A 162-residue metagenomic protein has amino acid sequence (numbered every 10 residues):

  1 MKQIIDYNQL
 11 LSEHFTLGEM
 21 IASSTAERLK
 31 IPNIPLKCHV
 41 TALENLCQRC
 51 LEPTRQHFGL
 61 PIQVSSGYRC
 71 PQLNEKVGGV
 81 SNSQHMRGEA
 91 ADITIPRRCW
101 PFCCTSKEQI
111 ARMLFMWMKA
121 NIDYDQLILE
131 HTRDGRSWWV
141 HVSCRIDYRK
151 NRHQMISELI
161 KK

Functional and structural regions predicted by a protein language model:
M1-R55, I146-K162: Extracytoplasmic cell-surface/polysaccharide-interacting catalytic and binding patches
L29-A42, E89-C103: Short histidine-centered catalytic/ligand-binding loop motif
L46-C50, L60, L73, E89 (+3 more regions): Amphipathic alpha-helical interface surfaces
Q48-G78: Extended, low-complexity, intrinsically disordered C-terminal regulatory tails of eukaryotic serine/threonine kinases
Q63-S65, A90-T94, H141-S143: Structural recognition of the beta-strand scaffold that forms the well-ordered cores of secreted hydrolase catalytic
P71-D92: Short, surface-exposed glycine/acidic/tryptophan-bearing loops
I95-K162: Catalytic cores and adjacent binding grooves of peptidoglycan-active enzymes
